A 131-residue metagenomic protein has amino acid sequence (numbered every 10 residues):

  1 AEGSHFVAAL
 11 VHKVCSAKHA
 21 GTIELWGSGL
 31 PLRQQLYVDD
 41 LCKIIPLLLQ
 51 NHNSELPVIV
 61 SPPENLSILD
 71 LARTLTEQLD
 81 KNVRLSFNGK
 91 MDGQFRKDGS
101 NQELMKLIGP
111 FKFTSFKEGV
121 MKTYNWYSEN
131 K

Functional and structural regions predicted by a protein language model:
A1-V11, P31-L32: Flexible, glycine-rich beta-alpha linker
S16-K131: C-terminal substrate-binding subdomain of Rossmann-fold SDR/epimerase-dehydratase oxidoreductases
